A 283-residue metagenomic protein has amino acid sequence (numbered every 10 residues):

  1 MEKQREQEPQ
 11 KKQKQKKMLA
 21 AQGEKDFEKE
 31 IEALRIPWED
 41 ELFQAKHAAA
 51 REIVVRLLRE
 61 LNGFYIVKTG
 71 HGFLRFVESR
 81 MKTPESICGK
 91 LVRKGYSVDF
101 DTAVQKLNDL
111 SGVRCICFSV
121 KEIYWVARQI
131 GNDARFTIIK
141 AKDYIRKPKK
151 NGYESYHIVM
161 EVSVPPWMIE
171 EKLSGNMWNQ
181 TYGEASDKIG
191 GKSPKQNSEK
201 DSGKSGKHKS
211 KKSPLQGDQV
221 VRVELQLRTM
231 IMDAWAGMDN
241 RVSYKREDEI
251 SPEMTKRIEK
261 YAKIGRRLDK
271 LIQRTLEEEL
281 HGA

Functional and structural regions predicted by a protein language model:
K3-Q4, C117: Metal-dependent phosphohydrolase cores
Q4-Q15, I189-K207: Compositionally biased, intrinsically disordered low-complexity segments enriched for polar/charged residues
K12-Y65, P214-A283: An acidic, glycine-/histidine-flanked metal-binding catalytic module
E30-A33, L91-N108: Short, charged/polar, low-complexity loop and linker segments that flank or interrupt alpha-helical bundles
K46, A50-Y96: Surface-exposed, low-hydrophobicity interaction/linker segments
V104, C117-G183, P194, E199 (+1 more regions): Long beta-strand-rich cores associated with HINT superfamily self-processing modules
G112-I116: Terminal, regulation- and interaction-focused segments at domain boundaries
